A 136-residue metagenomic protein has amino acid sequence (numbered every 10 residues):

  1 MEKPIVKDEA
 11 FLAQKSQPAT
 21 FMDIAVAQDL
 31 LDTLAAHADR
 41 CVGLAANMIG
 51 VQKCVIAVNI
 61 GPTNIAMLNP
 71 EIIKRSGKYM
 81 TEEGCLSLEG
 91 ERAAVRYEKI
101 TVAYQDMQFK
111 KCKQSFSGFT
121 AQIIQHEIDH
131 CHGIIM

Functional and structural regions predicted by a protein language model:
M1-M136: Positively charged
